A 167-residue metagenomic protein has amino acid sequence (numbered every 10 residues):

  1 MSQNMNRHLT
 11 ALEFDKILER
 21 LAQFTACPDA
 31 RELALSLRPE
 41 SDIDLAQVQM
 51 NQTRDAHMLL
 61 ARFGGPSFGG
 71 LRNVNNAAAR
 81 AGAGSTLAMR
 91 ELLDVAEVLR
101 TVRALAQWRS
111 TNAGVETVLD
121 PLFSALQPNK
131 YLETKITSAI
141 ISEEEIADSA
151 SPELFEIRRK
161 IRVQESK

Functional and structural regions predicted by a protein language model:
M1-S149, E153: Conserved amphipathic alpha-helical "coupling/scaffold" segments that transmit conformational changes between domains
F155-K167: Extended, Lys/Arg-enriched charged tracts that mediate electrostatic binding to polyanionic substrates
